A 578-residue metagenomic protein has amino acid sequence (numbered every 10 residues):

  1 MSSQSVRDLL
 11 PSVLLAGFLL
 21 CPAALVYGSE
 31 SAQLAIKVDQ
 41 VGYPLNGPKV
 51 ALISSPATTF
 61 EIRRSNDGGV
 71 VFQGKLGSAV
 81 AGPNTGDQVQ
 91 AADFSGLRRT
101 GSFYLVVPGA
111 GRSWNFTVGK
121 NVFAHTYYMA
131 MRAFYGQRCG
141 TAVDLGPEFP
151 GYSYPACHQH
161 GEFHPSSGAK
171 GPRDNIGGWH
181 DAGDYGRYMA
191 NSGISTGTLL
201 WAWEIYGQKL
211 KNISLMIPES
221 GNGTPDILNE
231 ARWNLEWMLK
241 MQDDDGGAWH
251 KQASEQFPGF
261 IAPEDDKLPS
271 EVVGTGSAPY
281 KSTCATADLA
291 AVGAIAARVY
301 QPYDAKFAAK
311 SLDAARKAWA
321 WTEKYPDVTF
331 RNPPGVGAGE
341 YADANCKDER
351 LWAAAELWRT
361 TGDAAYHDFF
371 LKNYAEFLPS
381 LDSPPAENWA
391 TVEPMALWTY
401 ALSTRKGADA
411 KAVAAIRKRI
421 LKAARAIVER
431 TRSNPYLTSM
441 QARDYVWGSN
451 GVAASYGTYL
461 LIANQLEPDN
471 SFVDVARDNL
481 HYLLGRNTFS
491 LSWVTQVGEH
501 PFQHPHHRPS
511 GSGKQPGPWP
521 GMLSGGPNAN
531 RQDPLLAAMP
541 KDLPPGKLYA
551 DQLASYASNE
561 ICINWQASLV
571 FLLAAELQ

Functional and structural regions predicted by a protein language model:
S2-L14: Bacterial N-terminal signal peptides that target proteins for export
P11-A24: Bacterial N-terminal signal peptides
V26-G28: Boundary at the C-terminal end of the N-terminal hydrophobic targeting segment
K37-A110, K120-N121, R132-G197, A202 (+7 more regions): Aromatic (Trp/Tyr) and acidic
E219-G223: Acidic, glycine-anchored loop motifs typical of Ca2+
D226-G247: Carboxylate/His-rich catalytic cores and anion/metal-binding grooves
A294-A344, A355, A401-G407: C-terminal transactivation domains of fungal Zn(2)-Cys(6)
A375-S383: Solenoid-like repeat scaffolds
